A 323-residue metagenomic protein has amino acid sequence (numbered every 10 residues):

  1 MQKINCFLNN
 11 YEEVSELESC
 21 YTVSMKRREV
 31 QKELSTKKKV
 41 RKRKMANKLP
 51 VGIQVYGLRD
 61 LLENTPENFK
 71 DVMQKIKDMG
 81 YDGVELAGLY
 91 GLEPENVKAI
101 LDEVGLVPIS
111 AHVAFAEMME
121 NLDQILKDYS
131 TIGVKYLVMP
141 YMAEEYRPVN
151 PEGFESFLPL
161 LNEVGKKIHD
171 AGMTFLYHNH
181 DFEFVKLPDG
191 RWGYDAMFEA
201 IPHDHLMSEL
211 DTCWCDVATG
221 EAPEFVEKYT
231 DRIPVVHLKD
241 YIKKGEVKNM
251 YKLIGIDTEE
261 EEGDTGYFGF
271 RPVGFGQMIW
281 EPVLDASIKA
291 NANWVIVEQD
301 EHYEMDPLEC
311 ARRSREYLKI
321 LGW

Functional and structural regions predicted by a protein language model:
N9-Y11, V23-K26, L34-Y136, E316-W323: N-terminal pre-domain/capping segments
L49-Q54, V84-L86, P108-A111, L137-M139 (+4 more regions): Hydrophobic faces of well-ordered beta-strands that scaffold small-molecule active sites in alpha/beta enzyme cores
Y56-L58, A87-L89, V113-A116, M142-E144 (+4 more regions): Active-site beta-loop-alpha junctions enriched in small/polar residues
Q74, G83, Y90, F115-S208 (+3 more regions): Active-site acidic/histidine proton-transfer and metal-coordination neighborhood in alpha/beta enzyme cores
D170-Q277: Acidic/histidine-rich catalytic cores of soluble enzymes
F275-I288: A short, acidic, amphipathic alpha-helical segment used as a generic capping/interface helix at domain edges
D300-W323: Aromatic-rich peripheral "rim/lid" segments of glycoside hydrolase catalytic domains that contact and position glycan
